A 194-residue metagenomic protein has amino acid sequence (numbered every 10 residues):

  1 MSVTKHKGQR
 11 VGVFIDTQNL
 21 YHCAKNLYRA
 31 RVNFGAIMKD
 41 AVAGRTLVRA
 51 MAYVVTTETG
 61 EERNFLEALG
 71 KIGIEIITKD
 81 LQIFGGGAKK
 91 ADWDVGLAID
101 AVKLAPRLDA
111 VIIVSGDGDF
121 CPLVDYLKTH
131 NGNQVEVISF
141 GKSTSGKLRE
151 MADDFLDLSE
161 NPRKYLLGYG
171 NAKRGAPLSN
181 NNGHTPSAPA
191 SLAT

Functional and structural regions predicted by a protein language model:
M1-T194: Terminal and domain-boundary accessory regions
